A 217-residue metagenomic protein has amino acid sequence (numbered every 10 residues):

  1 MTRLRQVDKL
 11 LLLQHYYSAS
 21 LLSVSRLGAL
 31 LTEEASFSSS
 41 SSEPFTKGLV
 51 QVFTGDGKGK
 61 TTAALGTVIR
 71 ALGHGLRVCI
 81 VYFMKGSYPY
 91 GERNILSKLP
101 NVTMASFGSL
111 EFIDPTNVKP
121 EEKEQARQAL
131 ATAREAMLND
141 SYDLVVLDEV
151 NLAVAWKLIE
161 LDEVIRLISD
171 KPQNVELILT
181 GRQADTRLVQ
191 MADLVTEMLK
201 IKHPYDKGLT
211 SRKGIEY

Functional and structural regions predicted by a protein language model:
T2, A19, A29-T32: Ala/Thr-enriched low-complexity intrinsically disordered regions
Q6, Q14-Y17: Low-complexity, intrinsically disordered or signal/transmembrane-proximal segments
L27-L49: Extreme N-terminal, non-catalytic leader segments that precede Walker-type/kinase nucleotide-binding cores
L49-E135: Conserved P-loop
M84-Y88, L110, N151-L152, Q183-T186 (+1 more regions): Conserved nucleotide-binding/hydrolysis micro-motifs of P-loop NTPases
D114-Q173: Phosphate-binding/switch loop-helix module in NTP-utilizing enzymes
L147, E176-G181: Structural recognition of the conserved hydrophobic beta-strand(s) that form the central parallel beta-sheet of P-loop
R182-Y217: Phosphate-binding/switch region of NTP-binding enzymes
